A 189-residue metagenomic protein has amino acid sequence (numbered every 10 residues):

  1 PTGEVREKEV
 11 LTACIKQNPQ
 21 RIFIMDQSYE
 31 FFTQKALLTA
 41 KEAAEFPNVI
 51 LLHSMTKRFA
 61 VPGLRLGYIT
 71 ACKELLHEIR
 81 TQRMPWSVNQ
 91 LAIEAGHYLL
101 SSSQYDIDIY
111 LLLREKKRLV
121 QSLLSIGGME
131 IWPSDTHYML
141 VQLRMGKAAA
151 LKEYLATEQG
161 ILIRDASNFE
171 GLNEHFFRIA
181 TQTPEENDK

Functional and structural regions predicted by a protein language model:
P1-F31: Active-site phosphate-binding strand-loop segment of PLP-dependent enzymes
K41-V49: Nucleotide-activated donor-binding/catalytic signature segment of Leloir-type glycosyltransferases, i.e., the conserved
N48-S125, M129-W132: PLP-dependent aminotransferase class I/II
L64, D135-H137, N173-F177: Short amphipathic alpha-helical segments
A71, V141-M145, T181-T183: Short beta-strand-to-loop capping motifs
L113, I126-Q159: Conserved PLP-binding catalytic core of the aspartate aminotransferase-like
T157-E158, E170-K189: PLP-dependent enzyme catalytic core of the Aspartate aminotransferase-like
